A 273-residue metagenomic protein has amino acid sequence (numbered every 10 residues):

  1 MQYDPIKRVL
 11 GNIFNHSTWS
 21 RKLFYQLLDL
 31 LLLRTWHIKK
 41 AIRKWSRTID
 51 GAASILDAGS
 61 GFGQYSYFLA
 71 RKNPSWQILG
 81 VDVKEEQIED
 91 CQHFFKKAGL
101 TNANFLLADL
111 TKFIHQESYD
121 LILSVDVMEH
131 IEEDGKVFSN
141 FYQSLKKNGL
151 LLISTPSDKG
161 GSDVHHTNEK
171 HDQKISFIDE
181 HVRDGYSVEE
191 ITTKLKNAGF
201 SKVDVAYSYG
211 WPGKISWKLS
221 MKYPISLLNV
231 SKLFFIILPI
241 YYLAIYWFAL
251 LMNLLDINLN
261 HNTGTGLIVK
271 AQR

Functional and structural regions predicted by a protein language model:
Q2-H37, Q64, V83-Q87, F94 (+2 more regions): S-adenosyl-L-methionine-dependent methyltransferase catalytic module, highlighting the catalytic core
W36-S46, D50-T167, V269-A271: Conserved SAM-binding loop
